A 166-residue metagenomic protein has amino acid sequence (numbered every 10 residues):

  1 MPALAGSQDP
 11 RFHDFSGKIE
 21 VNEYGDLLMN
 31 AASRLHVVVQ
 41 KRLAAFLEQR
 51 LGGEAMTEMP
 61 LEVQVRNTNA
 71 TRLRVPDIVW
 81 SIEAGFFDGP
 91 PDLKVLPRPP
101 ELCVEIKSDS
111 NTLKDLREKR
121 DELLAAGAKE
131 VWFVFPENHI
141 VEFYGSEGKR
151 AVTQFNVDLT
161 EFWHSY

Functional and structural regions predicted by a protein language model:
M1-Y166: Gly/Pro/Ser/Thr-rich low-complexity, intrinsically disordered segments predominantly at protein N-termini
